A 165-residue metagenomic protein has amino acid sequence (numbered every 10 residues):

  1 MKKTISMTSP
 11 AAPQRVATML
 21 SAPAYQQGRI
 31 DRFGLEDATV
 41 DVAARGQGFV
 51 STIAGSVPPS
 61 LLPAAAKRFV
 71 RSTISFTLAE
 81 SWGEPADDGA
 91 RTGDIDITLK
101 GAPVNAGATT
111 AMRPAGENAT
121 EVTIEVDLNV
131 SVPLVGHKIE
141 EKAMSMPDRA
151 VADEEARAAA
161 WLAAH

Functional and structural regions predicted by a protein language model:
M1-S60, A64-K67: Hydrophobic ligand-binding cavity/cleft-lining segments
A12-R15, S21, S72, M146 (+1 more regions): Short amphipathic alpha-helical segments
G28-G34, A86-G89, A102-V104: Short secondary-structure junctions
G34, R68-T77, A102-A108, M144: Amphipathic hydrophobic-ligand
G34-A44, S81-G83, A108-P114: Short amphipathic beta-strand and strand-loop transition segments with alternating hydrophobic
S51-T52, S81, G89-M144: Beta-strand/loop substructures that line and gate deep hydrophobic ligand-binding cavities in soluble
S60-A86: Helix-adjacent hinge/juxtasegments
G83, G136-H165: A conserved amphipathic terminal alpha-helix motif
